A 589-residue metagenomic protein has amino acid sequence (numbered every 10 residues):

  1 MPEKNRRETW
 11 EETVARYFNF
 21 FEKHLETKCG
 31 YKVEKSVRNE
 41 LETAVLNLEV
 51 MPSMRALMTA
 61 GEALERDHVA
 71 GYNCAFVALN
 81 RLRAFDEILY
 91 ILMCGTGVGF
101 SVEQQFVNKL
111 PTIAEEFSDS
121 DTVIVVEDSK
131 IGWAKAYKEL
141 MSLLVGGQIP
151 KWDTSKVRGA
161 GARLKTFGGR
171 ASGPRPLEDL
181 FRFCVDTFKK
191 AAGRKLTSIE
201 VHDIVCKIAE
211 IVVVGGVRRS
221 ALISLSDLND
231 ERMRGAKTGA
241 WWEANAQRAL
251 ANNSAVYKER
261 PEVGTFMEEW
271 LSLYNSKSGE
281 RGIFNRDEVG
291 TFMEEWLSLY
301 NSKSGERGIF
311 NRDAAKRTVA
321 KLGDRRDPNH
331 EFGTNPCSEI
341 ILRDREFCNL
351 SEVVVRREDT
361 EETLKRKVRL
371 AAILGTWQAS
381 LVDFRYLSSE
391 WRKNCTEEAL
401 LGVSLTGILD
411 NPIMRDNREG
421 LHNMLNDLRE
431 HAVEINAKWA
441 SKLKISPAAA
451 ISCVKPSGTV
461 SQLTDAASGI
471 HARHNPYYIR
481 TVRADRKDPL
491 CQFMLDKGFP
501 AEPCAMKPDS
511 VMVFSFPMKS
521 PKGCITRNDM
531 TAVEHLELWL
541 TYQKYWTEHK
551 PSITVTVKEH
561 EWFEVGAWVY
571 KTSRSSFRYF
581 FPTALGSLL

Functional and structural regions predicted by a protein language model:
M1-L589: Extended catalytic cores of very large enzyme megasubunits
